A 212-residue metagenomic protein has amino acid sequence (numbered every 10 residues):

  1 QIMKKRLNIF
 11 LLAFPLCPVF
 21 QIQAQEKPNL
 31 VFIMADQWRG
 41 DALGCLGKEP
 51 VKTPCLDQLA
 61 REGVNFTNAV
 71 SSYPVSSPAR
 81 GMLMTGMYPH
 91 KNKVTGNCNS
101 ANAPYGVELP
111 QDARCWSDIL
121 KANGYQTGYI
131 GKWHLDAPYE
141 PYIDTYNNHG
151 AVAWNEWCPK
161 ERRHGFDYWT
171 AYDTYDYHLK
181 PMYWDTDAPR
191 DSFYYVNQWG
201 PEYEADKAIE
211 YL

Functional and structural regions predicted by a protein language model:
K4-F10, I22-L212: Formylglycine-dependent sulfatase
A13-Q21: Hydrophobic h-region of N-terminal signal peptides that target proteins for export in Gram-negative bacteria
